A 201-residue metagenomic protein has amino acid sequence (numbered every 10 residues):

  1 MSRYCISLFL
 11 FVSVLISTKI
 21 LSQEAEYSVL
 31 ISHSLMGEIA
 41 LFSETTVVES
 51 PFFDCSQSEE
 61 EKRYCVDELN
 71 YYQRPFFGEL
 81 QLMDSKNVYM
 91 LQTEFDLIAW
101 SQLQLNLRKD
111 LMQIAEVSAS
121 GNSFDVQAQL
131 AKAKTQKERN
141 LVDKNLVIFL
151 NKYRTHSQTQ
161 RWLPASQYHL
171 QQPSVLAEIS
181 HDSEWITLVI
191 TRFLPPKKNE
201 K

Functional and structural regions predicted by a protein language model:
M1-Y4: Positively charged n-region of N-terminal signal peptides that target proteins for export
S7-I16: Bacterial N-terminal signal peptides
T18-E138, H181-K201: Short helix/turn-capping signatures at newly exposed starts of structured segments
R74-D84, I148, S157-D182: Broad, structure-driven detector of short, well-ordered beta-strand segments within folded domains
S118-S166: Mixed-charge, low-complexity intrinsically disordered segments
